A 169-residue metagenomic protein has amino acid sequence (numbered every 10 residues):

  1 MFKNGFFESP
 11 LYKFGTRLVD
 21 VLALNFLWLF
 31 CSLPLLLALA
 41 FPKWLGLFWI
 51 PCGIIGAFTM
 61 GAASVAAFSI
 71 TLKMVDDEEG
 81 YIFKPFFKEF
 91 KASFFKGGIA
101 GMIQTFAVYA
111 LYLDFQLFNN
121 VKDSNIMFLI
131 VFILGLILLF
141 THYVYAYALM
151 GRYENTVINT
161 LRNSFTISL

Functional and structural regions predicted by a protein language model:
M1-F128, F132, T141-Y145, L149-L169: Helix-coil boundary and N-terminal low-complexity module in membrane systems
